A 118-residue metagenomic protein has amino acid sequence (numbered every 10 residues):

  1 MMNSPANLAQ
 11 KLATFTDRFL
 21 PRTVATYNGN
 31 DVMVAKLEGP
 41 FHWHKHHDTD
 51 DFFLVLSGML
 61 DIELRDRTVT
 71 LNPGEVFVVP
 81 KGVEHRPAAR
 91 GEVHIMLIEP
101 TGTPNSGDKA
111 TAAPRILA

Functional and structural regions predicted by a protein language model:
M1-M33, T111-A118: A short, N-terminal "cap"/entry segment at the start of jelly-roll beta-barrel domains of the cupin/DSBH fold
D17-R18, D31-H47: Conserved short histidine dyad/triad with adjacent acidic residue
N28, L56-S57, N72-P73, G91: A cytosolic small-molecule/anion-sensing beta-strand core signal
G29-D31, E38-P40, M59-D61, T68 (+1 more regions): Short, charged/polar surface micro-motifs in flexible loops or helix N-caps
N30-V32, T49-D51, E92-V93: Short, surface-exposed beta-edge/turn micro-motifs
K36-E38, H46-E63, I98: Short, conserved beta-strand element in jelly-roll/cupin
R65-K81: Short acidic-glycine-tyrosine-enriched beta hairpin
K81-T111: Ligand-binding loop in jelly-roll beta-barrel domains
